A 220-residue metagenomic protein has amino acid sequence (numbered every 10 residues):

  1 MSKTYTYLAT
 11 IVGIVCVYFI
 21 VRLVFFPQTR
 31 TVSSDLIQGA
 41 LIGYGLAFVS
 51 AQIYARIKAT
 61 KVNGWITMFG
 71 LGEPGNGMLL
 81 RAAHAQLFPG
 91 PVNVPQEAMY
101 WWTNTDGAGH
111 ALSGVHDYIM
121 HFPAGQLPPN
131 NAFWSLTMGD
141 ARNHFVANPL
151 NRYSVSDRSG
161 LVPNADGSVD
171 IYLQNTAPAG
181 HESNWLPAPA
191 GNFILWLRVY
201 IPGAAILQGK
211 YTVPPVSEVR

Functional and structural regions predicted by a protein language model:
M1-R220: A compositional/structural signature for long, glycine/proline-rich flexible linkers and loops on extracytoplasmic
